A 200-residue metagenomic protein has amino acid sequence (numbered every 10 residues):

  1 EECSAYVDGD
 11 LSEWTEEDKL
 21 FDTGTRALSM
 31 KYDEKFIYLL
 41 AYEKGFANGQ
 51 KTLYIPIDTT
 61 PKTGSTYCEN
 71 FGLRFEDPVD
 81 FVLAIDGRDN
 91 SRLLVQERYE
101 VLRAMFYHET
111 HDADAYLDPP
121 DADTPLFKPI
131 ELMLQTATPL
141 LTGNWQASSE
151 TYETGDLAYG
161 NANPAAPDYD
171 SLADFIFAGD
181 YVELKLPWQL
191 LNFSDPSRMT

Functional and structural regions predicted by a protein language model:
E1, A47-G49, P120, T124-S149 (+1 more regions): Ser/Thr/Pro-rich, low-complexity mucin-like regions that serve as glycosylated stalks/linkers or repetitive adhesive
E1-D8, D58-I85, A178-G179, Q189-T200: Acidic/polar low-complexity flexible segments
C3-E17, E153-L157: Short, basic/low-complexity N-terminal boundary segments at the transition from targeting/disordered tails
G9, F36-K44, D180-W188: Short, well-ordered beta-strand segments enriched in hydrophobic/aromatic residues
E16-A137: Surface-exposed, glycine/proline- and aromatic-rich loop segments on solvent-exposed faces across compartments
